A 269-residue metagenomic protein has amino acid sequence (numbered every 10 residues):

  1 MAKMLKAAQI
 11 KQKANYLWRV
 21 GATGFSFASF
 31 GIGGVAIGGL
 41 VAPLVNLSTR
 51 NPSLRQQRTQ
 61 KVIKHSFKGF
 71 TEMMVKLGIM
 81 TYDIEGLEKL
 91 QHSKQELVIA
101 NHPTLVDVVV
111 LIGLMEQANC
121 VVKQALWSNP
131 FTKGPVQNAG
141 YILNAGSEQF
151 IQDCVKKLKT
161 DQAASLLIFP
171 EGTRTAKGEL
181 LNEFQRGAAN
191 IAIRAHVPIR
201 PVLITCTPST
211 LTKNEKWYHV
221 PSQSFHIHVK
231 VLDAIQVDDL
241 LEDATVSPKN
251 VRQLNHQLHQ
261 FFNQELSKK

Functional and structural regions predicted by a protein language model:
A2-E96: Membrane-anchoring hydrophobic helices of lipid-metabolizing enzymes
A2-K13, V20, Q152-K269: Non-catalytic C-terminal accessory region of glycerolipid acyltransferases and related lyso-lipid remodeling enzymes
A42-H65, L77, H92-S147: Catalytic core of membrane glycerolipid acyltransferases/transacylases, capturing the structured, soluble-facing
T71, L111, T132-K133, V155 (+1 more regions): Short amphipathic alpha-helical segments and helix-helix/interface helices
M74-V75, V136, K159, A192: A generic structural signal for well-ordered alpha-helical segments
L77-E85, E148-Q149, L211-N214: Short gly/ser/thr-rich secondary-structure transition/capping motifs
M80, Y141, V197: Short glycine/serine/threonine/alanine-rich loop segments
K89, W127, E148, C206-P208 (+1 more regions): Residue-level detector of flexible, active-site-proximal loop/helix-junction positions within diverse enzyme catalytic
